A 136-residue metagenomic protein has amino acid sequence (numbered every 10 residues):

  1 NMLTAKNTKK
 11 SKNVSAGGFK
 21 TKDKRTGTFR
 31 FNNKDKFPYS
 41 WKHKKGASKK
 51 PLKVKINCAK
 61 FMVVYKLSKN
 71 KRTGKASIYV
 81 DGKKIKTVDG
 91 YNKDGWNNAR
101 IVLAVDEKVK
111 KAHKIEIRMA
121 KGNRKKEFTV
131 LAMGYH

Functional and structural regions predicted by a protein language model:
N1-H136: Glycan-recognition surfaces in beta-rich domains, encompassing non-catalytic CBMs and lectin-like receptor-binding
